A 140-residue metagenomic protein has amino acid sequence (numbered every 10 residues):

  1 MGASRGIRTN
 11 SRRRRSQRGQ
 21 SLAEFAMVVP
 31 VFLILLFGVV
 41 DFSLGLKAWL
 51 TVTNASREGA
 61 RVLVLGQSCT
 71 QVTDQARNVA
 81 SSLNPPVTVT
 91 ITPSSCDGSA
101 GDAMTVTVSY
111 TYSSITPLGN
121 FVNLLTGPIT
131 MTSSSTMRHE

Functional and structural regions predicted by a protein language model:
G2-R5, W49, R57-E140: Short, conserved structural patches
G2-R77: Alpha-helical assembly-interface signal, strongest on the long, hydrophobic N-terminal helix that forms
